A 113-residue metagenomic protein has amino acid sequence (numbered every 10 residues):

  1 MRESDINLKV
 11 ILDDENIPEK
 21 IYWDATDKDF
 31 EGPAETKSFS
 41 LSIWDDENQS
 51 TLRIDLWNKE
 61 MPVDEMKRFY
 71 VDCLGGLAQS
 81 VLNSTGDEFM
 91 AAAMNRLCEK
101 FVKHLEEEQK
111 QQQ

Functional and structural regions predicted by a protein language model:
M1, K28-G32, K110-Q113: Intrinsically disordered, low-complexity linkers and terminal tails enriched in Pro/Gly and often acidic or mixed-charge
M1-N7: Structured beta-strand/loop patches that form or line metal/cofactor-binding pockets in enzymes
K20-T85: Active-site- and interface-proximal helix/loop "cap" or "latch" segments in soluble metabolic and energy-transducing
A78-Q113: C-terminal charged interaction modules
